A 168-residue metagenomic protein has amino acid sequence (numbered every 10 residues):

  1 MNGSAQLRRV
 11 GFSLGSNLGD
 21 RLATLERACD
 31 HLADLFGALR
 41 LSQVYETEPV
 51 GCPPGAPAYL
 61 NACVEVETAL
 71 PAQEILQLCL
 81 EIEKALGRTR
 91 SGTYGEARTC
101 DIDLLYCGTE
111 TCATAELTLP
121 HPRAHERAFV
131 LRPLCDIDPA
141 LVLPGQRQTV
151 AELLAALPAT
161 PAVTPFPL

Functional and structural regions predicted by a protein language model:
N2, V50-A58, L70-L168: Flexible, gly/pro- and Lys/Arg-enriched active-site loops
N2-L35, S42-E48: N-terminal beta1-alpha1 ligand-phosphate binding loop
S13, E65-E67, L105-C107: Short hydrophobic/aromatic beta-strand micro-patches that form the beta-sheet surface supporting nucleotide- or nucleic
L14-S16, T68, C135: Short, structured patches in soluble enzyme cores that scaffold and shape functional sites
R27-A72: Short, surface-exposed acidic-centric catalytic microdomains
